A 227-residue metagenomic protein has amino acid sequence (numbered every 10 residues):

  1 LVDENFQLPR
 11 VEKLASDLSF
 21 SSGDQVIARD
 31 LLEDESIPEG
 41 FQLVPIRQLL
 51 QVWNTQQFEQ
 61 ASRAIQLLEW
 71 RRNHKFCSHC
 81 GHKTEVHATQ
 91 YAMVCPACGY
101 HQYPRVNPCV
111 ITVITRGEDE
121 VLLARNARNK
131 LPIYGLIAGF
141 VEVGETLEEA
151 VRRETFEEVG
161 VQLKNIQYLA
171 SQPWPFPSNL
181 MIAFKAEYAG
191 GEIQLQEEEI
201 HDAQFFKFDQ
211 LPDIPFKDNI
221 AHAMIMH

Functional and structural regions predicted by a protein language model:
L1-H74, E85-V86, L131-Y134, Q196-H227: Nudix hydrolase/Nudix homology domain
D3-E4, S22, R116-E118, G190: Short acidic-glycine loop/turn motifs at beta-strand connectors
K75, T89-G135, Q162-L163, A186: N-terminal strand-loop-strand
H82-E85, Y103: Short functional micro-motifs and their immediate structural scaffolds
N126-A127, F140-E142: Catalytic cores of peptidoglycan-degrading enzymes
I137, V151, T155: Hydrophobic alpha-helical positions that pack around
E145-T146: Surface-exposed, charge/polar-rich loops and edge strands
Q172-L195: Active-site-adjacent beta-strand/loop module that shapes the phosphate/pyrophosphate-binding cleft
